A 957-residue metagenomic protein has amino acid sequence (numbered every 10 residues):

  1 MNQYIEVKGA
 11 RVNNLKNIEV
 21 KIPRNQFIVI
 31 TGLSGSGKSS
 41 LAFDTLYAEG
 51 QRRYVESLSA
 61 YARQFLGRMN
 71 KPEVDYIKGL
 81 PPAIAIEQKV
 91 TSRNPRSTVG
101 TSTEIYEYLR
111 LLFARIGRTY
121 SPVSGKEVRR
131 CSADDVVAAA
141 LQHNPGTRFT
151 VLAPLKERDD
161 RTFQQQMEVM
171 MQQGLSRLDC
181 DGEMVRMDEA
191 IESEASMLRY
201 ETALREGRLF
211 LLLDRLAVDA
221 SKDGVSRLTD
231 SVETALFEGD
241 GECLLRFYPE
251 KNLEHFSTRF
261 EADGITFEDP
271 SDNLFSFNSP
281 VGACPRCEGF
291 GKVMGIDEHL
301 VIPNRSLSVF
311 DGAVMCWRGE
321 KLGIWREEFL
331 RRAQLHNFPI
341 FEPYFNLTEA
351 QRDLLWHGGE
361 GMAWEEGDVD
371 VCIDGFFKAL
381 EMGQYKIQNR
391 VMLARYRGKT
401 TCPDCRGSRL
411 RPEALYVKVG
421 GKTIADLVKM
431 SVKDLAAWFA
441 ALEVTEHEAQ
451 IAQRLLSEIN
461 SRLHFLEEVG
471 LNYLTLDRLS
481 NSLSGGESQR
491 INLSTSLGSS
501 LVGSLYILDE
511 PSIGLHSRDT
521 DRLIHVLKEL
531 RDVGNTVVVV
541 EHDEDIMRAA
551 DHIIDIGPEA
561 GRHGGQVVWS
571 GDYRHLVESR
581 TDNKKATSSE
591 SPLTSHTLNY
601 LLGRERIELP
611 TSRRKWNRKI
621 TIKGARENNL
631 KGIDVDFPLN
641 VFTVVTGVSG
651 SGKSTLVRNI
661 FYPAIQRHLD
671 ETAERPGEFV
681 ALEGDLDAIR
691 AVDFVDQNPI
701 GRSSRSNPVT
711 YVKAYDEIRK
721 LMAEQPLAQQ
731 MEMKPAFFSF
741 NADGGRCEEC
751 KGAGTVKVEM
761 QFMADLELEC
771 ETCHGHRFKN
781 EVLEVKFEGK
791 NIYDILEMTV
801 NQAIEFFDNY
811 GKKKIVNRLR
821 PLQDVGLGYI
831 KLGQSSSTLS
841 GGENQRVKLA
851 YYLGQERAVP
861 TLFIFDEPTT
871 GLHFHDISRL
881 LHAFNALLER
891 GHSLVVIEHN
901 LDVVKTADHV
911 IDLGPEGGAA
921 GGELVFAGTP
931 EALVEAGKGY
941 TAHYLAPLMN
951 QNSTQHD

Functional and structural regions predicted by a protein language model:
M1-D957: Conserved phosphate-binding elements of NTP-dependent enzyme cores
